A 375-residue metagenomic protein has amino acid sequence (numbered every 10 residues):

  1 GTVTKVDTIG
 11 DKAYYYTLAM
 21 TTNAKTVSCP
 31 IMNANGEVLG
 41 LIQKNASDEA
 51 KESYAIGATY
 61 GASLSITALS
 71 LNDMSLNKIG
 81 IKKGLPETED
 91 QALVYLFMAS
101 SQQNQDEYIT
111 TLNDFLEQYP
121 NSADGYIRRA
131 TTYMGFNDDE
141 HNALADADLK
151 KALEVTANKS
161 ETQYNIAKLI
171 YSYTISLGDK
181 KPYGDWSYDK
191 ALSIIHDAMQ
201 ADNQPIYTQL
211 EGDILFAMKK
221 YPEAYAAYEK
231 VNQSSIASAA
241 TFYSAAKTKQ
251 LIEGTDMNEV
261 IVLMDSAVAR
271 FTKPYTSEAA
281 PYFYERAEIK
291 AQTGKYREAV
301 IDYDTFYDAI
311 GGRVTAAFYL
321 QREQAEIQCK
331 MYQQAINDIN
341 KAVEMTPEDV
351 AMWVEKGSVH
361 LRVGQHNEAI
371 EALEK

Functional and structural regions predicted by a protein language model:
T2-I66: Active-site region of chymotrypsin-like
L41-E107, T111: C-terminal cap/linker of serine protease catalytic domains
Q105-D106, D139-N142, K181, Y188 (+5 more regions): TPR-repeat structural position
A123-D124, K159-Y164, N203-I206, A237-A240 (+3 more regions): Helix-start (N-cap) detector for alpha-helical repeat units in TPR-like alpha-solenoids, especially tetratricopeptide
G135-D138, S172-Y173, A217, L251-E253 (+3 more regions): Register position in tetratricopeptide repeats
